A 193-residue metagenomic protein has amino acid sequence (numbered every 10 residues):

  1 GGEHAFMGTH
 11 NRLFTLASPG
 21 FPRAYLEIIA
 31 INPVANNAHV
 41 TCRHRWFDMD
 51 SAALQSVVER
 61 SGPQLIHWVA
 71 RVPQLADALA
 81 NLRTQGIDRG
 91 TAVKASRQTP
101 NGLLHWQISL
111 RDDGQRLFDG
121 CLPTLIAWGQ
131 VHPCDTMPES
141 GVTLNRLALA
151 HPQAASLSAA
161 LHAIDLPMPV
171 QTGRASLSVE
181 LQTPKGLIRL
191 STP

Functional and structural regions predicted by a protein language model:
G1-N11: An N-terminal domain-cap segment
T9-H10, T15-P193: Glyoxalase I/VOC metalloenzyme domain signal
